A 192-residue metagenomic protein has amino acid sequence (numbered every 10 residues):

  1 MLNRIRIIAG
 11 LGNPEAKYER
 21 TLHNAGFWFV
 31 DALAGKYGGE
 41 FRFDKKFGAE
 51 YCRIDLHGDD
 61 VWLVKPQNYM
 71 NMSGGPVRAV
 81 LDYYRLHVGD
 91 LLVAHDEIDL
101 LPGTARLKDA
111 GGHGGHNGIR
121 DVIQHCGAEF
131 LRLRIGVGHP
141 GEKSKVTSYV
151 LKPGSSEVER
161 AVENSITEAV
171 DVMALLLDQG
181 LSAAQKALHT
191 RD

Functional and structural regions predicted by a protein language model:
M1-A110, R120-L133, P140-K145, R160-D192: Nucleotide and nucleotide-moiety/phosphate-recognizing core
R106-G112, V150-P153: Short glycine-enriched, charge-decorated loop/helix-capping segments at active-site entrances that position
G114-G118: Hydrophobic alpha-helical segments within soluble ligand-binding/sensing domains
I135-G138, G154: Short, loop-centered acidic/histidine patches that primarily coordinate divalent metals
